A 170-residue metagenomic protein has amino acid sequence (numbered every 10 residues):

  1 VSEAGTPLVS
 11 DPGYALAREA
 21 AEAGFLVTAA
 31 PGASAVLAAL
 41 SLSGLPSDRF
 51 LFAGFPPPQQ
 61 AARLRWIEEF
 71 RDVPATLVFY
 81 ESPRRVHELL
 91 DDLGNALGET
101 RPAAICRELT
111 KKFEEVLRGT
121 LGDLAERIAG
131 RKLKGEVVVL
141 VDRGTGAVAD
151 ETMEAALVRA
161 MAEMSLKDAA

Functional and structural regions predicted by a protein language model:
V1, V27-G32, F79, I105: General beta-strand structural signal in soluble alpha/beta enzymes
V1-V9, T76-E81: Acidic beta-strand-to-loop metal/phosphate-binding motif
E3, F55, L140-G144: Generic beta-structure capping elements
G5-P7, P56-P58, R84, T110-K111: Short histidine/acidic/glycine/proline-rich micro-motifs that form metal- and phosphate-coordinating active-site loops
L8-A23, L90, G94: Short Gly/Thr/Asp-enriched flexible loops that form oxyanion-binding sites at enzyme active sites
P12-G13, R63, L89, L117: Residues at alpha-helix caps and immediate loop-helix transition turns in enzyme cores, especially N- and C-cap
A15-V73: Class I SAM-dependent methyltransferase SAM-binding "motif I" and its flanking Rossmann-like core
T76, Y80-A170: A contiguous loop/helix-start segment that scaffolds small-molecule binding in enzyme catalytic cores
